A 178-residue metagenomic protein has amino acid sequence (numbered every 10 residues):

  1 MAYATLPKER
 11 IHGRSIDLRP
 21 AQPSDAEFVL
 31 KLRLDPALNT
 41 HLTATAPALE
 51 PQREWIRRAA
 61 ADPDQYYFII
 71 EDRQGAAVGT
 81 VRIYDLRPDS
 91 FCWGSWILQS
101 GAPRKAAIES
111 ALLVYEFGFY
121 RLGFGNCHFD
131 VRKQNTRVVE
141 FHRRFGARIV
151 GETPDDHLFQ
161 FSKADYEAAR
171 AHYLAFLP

Functional and structural regions predicted by a protein language model:
I16-K31: A short beta-loop-alpha structural element at the N-terminal edge of CoA-dependent acyl/N-acetyltransferase catalytic
K31-T45: Helix-loop element at the rim of GNAT/NAT acetyltransferase active sites that forms part of the acceptor-substrate
P47-G94: Acetyl-CoA-dependent GNAT
E71, W96-A106, R132: A short, internal acetyl-CoA/4′-phosphopantetheine-binding micro-motif in the GNAT/acyltransferase core
D85-G94, A102, A106, R121-G125 (+1 more regions): A conserved beta-turn-beta hairpin within the catalytic core of GNAT-like acetyltransferases that forms part
R104-F117, E140-R144: Conserved acetyl-CoA-binding loop-helix of GNAT-fold acetyltransferases
H128-V139: Conserved beta-strand-loop-alpha-helix junction that forms the acyl-donor binding cleft
T153-P178: C-terminal "cap" of GNAT-fold acetyltransferases
